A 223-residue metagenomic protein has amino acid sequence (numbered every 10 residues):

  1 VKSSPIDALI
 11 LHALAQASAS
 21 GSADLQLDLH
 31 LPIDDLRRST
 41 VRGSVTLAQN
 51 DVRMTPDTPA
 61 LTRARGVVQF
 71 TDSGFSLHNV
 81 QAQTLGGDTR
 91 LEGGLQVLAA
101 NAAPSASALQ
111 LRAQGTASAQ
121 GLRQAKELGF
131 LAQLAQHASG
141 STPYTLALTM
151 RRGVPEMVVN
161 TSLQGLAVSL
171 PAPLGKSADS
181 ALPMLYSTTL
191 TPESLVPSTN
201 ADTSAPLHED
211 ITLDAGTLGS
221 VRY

Functional and structural regions predicted by a protein language model:
V1-L36, S44-V52, Q96-R222: Extended amphipathic, helix-rich lipid-handling scaffolds
D24, L61-R65, R90, A181-P183: Transmembrane beta-barrel architecture of outer membranes
N50, S73, V80, G87 (+1 more regions): Solvent-exposed loop/turn tips at the surfaces of repeat/solenoid architectures
P56-P59, L174: Outer-membrane beta-barrel translocator domains and adjoining extracellular loop/strand segments of Gram-negative
R65-V67, Q81, R90-E92, T145-A147: Short, surface-exposed charged micro-motifs
G74-L77, V196: Repeated loop/turn-to-beta-strand initiation elements of outer-membrane beta-barrel proteins
